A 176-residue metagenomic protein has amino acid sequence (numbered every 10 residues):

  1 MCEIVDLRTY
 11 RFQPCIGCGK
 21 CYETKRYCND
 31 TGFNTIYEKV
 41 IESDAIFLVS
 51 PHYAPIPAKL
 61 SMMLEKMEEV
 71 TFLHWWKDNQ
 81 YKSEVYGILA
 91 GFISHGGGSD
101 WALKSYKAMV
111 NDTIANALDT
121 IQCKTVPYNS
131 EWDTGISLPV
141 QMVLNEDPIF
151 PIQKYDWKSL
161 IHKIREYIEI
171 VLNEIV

Functional and structural regions predicted by a protein language model:
E3, L89-G91, V126: A structural signal for isolated positions on well-ordered beta-strands in alpha/beta enzyme cores
I4-Y27, S137-V143: N-terminal beta-loop-helix "entrance" segment that forms/cooperates in small-molecule cofactor or anionic ligand
L7, S94-G97, S130: Cofactor-binding loop segments of dinucleotide-utilizing enzymes, especially the Rossmann-like FAD- and NAD(P)+-binding
R11-P14, P57, D100, G135: Generic structural signal for helix capping and beta-alpha/helix-loop junctions
T24-E42, Q153-I164: Glycine-rich, highly charged phosphate/nucleotide-binding loops
C28-D119: Helix-loop-strand module that forms the ligand-binding subsite of alpha/beta enzymes
I114-V176: Glycine-rich phosphate/pyrophosphate-binding loop and the adjoining helix
